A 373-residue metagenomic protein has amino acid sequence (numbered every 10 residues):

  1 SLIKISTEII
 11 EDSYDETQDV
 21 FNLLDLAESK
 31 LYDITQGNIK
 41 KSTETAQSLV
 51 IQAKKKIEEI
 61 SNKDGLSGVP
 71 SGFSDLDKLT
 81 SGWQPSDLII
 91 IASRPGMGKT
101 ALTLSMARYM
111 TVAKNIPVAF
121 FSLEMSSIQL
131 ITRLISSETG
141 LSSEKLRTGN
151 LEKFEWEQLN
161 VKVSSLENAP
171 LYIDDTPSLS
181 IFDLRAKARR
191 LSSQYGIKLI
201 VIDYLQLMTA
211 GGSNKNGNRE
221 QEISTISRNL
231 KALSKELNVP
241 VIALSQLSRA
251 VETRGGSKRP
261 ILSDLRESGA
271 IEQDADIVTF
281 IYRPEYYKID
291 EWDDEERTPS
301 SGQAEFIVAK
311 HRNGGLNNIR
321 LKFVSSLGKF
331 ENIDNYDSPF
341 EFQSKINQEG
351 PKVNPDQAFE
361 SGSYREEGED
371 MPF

Functional and structural regions predicted by a protein language model:
S1-N62, M97, I116, T139-L141 (+1 more regions): Short, small/acidic-rich helices and loops at N termini and domain boundaries of DNA replication/processing enzymes
F73-G82: Pre-Walker A adenine-sensing motif
K78, Y109-G196, A210, I319 (+1 more regions): Cytosolic-facing regulatory segments adjacent to core modules
G82-S126, L179-S193, K198-V201, Q221-N229 (+1 more regions): P-loop NTPase nucleotide-binding module
S143-E152, Y172-S178, T209-S224, V251-S263: Flexible beta-alpha connector loops of hexameric P-loop NTPases
F182-I197, N214, R228-L237, A250-F373: C-terminal regions of RecA-like/P-loop NTPase motor modules
V201, P240-S245: Structural recognition of the conserved hydrophobic beta-strand(s) that form the central parallel beta-sheet of P-loop
Y204: Walker B catalytic acidic pair
